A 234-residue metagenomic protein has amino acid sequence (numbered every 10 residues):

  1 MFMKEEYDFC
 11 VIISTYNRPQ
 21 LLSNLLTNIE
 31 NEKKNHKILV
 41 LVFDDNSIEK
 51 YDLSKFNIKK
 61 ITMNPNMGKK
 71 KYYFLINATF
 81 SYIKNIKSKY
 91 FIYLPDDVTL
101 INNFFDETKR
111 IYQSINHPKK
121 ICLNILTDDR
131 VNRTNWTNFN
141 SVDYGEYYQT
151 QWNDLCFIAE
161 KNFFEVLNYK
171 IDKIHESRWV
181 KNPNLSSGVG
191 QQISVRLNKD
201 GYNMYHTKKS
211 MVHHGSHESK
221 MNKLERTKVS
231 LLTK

Functional and structural regions predicted by a protein language model:
D8-C10: Cell-envelope/extracellular polymer assembly enzymes that use nucleotide-activated donors
I13-S14, R18-L25, I171-K234: C-terminal catalytic/acceptor-binding lobe
N17, I29, F43-I48, M67: Conserved short acidic donor-positioning loop in nucleotide-sugar-dependent glycosyltransferases
T27-K37: Short, acidic, metal-binding catalytic loop of nucleotide-sugar glycosyltransferases
K37-N46, T62-N64: Short beta-strand/loop segment that forms part of the nucleotide-sugar
E49-K87: Active-site-proximal specificity loops/subdomain of glycosyltransferases
K89-T99: Short beta-strand-to-loop acidic/aromatic patch adjacent to the donor-nucleotide binding site
I101-R178: Conserved catalytic core of nucleotide-sugar-dependent glycosyltransferases
